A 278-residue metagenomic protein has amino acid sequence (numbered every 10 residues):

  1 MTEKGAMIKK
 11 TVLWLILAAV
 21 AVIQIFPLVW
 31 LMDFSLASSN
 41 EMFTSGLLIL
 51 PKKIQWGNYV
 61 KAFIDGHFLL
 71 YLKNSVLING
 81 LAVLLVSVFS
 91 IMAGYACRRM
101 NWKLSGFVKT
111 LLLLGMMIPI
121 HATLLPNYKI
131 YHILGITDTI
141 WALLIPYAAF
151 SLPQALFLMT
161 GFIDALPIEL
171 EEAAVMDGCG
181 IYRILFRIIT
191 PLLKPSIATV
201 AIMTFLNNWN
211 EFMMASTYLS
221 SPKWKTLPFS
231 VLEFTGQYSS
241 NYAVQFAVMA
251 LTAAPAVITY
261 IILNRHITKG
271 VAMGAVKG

Functional and structural regions predicted by a protein language model:
K4-G278: A structural signal for multi-pass alpha-helical bundles of membrane permease subunits that mediate small-molecule
